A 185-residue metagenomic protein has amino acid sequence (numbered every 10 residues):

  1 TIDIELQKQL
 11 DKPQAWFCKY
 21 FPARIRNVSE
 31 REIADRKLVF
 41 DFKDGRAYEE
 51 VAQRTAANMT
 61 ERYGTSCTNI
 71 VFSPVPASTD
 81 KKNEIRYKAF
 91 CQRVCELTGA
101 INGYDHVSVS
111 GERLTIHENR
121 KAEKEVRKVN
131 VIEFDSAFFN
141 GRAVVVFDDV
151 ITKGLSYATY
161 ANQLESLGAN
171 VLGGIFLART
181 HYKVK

Functional and structural regions predicted by a protein language model:
T1-V71, S108-N140, R179-Y182: Active-site-facing substrate-recognition patch
V71, V145, L172-I175: A structural signal for isolated positions on well-ordered beta-strands in alpha/beta enzyme cores
P76-R86: Glycine-rich phosphate-binding loops at beta-strand->alpha-helix junctions
R86-Q92: Charged helix-capping and loop-helix junction motifs
V94, T98, L164-E165: Hydrophobic alpha-helical packing residues
V146-Y160: A phosphate-binding catalytic loop at a beta-strand-loop-alpha-helix junction that coordinates phosphoryl groups
A158-K185: A short, conserved beta-to-alpha structural element at the edge of catalytic cores that scaffolds binding
